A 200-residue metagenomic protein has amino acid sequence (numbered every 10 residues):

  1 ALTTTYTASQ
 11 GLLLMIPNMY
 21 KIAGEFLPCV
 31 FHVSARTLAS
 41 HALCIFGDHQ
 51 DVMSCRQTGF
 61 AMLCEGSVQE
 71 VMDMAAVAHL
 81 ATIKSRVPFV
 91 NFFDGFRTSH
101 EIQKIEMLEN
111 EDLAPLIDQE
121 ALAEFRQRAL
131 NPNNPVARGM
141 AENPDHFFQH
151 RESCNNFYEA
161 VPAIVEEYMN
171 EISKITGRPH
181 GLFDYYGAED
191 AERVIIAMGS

Functional and structural regions predicted by a protein language model:
A1-R56, F60-I83: Thiamine diphosphate
L2, P28-C29, P88-V90, E192-V194: Beta-sheet entry/capping signal
T4-Y6, N134, V194: Short, flexible coil/turn micro-motifs enriched in small/turn-prone residues
Y6, H32, F92-D94, I196-M198: Generic beta-strand/beta-sheet core signal
Q10-P17, F46-Q50, G66-A76, K84 (+6 more regions): Conserved active-site and cofactor/substrate-binding residues in soluble primary-metabolism enzymes
S40-A42, C55, E166-S200: Thiamine diphosphate
F89-Y185: Conformationally flexible catalytic loops at phosphate/diphosphate-handling active centers
